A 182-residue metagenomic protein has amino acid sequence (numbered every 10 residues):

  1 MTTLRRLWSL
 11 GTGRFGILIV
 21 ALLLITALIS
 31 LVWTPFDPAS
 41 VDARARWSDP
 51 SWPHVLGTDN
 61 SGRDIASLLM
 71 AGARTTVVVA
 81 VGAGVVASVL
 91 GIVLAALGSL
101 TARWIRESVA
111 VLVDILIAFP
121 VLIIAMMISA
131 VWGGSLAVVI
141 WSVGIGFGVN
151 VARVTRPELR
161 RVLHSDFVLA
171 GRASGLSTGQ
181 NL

Functional and structural regions predicted by a protein language model:
M1-A39, L112: N-terminal signal-anchor/first transmembrane alpha helix
T3-G11, F36-G84: Periplasmic/extracellular loop-to-transmembrane helix junction in inner-membrane transport proteins
A21-L24, L69, A73, V77 (+4 more regions): Residue-level signature of the transmembrane alpha-helical core of multi-pass small-molecule transporters
S30-W33, V79-D114, M126: Transmembrane-helix boundary motif in ABC transporter permease subunits
W33-S40, R156, R160-L163: Juxtamembrane transmembrane-helix termini
V55, D59, S99-L100, I105-R161 (+1 more regions): Generic hydrophobic transmembrane alpha-helix motif, especially the helices
R63-V78, G82, A102-A110, R160-H164 (+1 more regions): Amphipathic cytosolic juxtamembrane alpha-helices at the membrane-cytosol interface of multi-pass membrane transporters
